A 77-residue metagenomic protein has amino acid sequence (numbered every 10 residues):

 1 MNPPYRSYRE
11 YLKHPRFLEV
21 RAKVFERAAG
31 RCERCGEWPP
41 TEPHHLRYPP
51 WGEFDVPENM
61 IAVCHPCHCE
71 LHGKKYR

Functional and structural regions predicted by a protein language model:
M1-K23, R27-A29, E33-P39, C69 (+1 more regions): A boundary/linker detector
E33-A62, L71-R77: Histidine-centered nuclease catalytic patch
H65-P66: Alpha-helical segments that scaffold the active site and NAD(P)H-binding pocket of short-chain dehydrogenase/reductase
